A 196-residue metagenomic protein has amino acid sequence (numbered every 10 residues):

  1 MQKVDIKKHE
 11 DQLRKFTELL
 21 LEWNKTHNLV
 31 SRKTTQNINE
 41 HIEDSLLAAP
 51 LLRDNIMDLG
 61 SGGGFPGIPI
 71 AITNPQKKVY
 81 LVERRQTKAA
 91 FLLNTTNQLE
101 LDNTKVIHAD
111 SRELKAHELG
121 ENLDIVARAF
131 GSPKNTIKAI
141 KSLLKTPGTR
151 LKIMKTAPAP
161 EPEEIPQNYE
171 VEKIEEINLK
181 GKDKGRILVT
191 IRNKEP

Functional and structural regions predicted by a protein language model:
M1-R53, M57, T87-T104: Class I SAM-dependent transferase core
L21, A49, A71, K141-L144: N-terminal cationic-hydrophobic initiation segments that often serve targeting/anchoring roles
I38-H41, G63, R85, A129: Hydrophobic alpha-helical segments and helix-packing faces
A48, F65-P66, T136: Residues at the N-terminus of the alpha-helix immediately C-terminal to the conserved SAM/SAH-binding loop
L59-S61: Conserved beta-strand/loop positions that form the S-adenosyl-L-methionine
G63-Q76: Conserved SAM-binding loop of SAM-dependent methyltransferases across substrates and taxa, primarily the Class I
K77-Y80, R84-P196: S-adenosylmethionine
